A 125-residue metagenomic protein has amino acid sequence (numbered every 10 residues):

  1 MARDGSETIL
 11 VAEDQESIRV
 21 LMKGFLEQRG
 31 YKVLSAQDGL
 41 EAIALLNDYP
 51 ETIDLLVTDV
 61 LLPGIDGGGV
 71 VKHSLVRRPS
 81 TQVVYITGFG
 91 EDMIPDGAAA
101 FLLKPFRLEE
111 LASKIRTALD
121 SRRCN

Functional and structural regions predicted by a protein language model:
L10, K23, S35-L55: Acidic, metal-coordinating helix/loop segments flanking the phosphotransfer/catalytic sites of two-component signaling
E13: Conserved acidic carboxylate
V20-Q28: Charged docking surfaces used in two-component/phosphorelay signaling
K23, F106-L119, R123: C-terminal output helix
D59: Active-site residues of response regulator receiver
P63-G64: The feature encodes the CheY-like receiver
